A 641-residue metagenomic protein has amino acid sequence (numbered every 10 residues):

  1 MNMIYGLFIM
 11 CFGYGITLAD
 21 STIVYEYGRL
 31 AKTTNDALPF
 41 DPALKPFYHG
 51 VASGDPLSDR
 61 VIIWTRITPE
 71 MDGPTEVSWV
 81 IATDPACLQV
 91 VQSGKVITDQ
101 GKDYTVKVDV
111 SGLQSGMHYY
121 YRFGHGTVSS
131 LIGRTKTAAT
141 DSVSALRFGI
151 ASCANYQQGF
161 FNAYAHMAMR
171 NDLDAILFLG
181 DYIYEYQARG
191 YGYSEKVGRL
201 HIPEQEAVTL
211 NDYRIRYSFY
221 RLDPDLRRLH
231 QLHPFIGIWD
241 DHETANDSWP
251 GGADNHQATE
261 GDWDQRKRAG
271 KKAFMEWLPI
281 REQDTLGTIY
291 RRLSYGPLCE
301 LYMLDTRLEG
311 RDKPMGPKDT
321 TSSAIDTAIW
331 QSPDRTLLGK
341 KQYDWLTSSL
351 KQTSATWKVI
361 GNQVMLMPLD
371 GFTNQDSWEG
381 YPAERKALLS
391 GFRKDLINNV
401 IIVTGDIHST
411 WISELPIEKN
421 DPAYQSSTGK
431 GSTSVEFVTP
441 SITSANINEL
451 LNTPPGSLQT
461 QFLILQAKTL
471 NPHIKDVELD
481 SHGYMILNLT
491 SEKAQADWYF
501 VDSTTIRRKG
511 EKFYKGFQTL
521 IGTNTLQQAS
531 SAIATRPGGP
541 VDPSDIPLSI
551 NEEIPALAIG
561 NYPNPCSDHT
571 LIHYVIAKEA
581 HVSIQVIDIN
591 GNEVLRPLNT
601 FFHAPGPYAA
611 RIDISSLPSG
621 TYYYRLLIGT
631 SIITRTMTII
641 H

Functional and structural regions predicted by a protein language model:
M1-T22: Bacterial Sec-dependent N-terminal signal peptides
D20-I546: Metal-dependent phosphoester/phosphodiester hydrolase catalytic core
I63-I67, T570-I576, I612: Aromatic/hydrophobic beta-strand junction motif of beta-rich domains
S78-V80, S583-I587: Beta-strand signatures of extracellular beta-sandwich domains
Y104-V108, G606-I612: Short strand-edge motifs at loop-to-beta-strand transitions and within beta-strands of extracellular beta-rich domains
S115-G116, S567, K578, A604-P605 (+2 more regions): Surface-exposed loops/turns
V128-R134, R596, F601, A610-R611 (+1 more regions): C-terminal tail/sorting-segment detector
P547-V575, I587-V594, S619, T638-H641: Surface-exposed, proline-anchored Ser/Thr-rich loop/turn motifs
